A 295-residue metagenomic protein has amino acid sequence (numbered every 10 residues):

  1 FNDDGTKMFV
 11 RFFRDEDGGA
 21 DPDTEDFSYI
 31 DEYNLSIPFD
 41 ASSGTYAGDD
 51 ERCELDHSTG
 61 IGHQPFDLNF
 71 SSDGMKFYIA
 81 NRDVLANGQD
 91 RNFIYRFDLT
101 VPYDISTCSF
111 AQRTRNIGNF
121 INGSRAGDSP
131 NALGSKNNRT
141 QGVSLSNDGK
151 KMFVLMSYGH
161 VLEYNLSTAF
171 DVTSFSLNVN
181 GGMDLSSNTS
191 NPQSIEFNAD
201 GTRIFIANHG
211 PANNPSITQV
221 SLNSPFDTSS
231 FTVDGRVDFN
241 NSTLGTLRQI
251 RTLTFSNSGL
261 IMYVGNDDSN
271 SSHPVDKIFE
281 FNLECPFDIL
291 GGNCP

Functional and structural regions predicted by a protein language model:
F1-D4, S72-D73, L145-D148, A199-D200 (+1 more regions): Residue-level detector of Asp-centered blade-edge/turn motifs that repeat once per structural unit in beta-propeller
R11, A80-R82, L155, A207 (+1 more regions): Residue-level marker for isolated small/hydroxyl-bearing positions within beta-strands of beta-sheet-rich domains
R14-D23, D83-R91, Y158-H160, G210-N214 (+1 more regions): Short glycine/acidic-enriched loop and turn motifs that connect beta-strands
E32-G44, F97-C108, Y164-S174, Q219-S230 (+1 more regions): Short loop/turn segments immediately following beta-strands, especially the blade-tip and inter-blade linker loops
T45-I61, S109-S135, S176-N188, T232-G245 (+1 more regions): Surface-exposed loop and turn segments in beta-propeller and other repeat-based domains that flank or scaffold
G60-N69, P130-S144, T189-E196, G245-N257: Signature of short aromatic-glycine-proline-rich micro-motifs recurring in repeat-based ectodomains
T252-N293: Blade-level signature of beta-propeller repeat domains, shared across WD40, Kelch, NHL, RCC1 and BNR/Asp-box propellers
